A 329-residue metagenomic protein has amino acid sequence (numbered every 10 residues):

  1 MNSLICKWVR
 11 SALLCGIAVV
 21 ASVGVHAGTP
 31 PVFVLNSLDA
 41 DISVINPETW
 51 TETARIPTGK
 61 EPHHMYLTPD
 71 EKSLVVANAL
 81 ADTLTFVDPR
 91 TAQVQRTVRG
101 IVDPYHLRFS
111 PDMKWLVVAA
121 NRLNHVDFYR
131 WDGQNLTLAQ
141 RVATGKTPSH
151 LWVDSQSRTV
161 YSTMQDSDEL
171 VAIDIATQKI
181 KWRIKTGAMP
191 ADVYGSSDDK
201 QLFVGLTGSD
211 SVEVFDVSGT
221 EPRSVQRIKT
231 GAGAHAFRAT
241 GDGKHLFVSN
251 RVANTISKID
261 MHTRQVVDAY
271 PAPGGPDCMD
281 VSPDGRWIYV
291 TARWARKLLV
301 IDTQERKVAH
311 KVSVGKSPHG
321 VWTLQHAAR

Functional and structural regions predicted by a protein language model:
N2-L13: Bacterial N-terminal signal peptides that target proteins for export
A18, S22-R329: Predominantly soluble domains enriched in secretory-pathway, periplasmic, or organellar proteins
